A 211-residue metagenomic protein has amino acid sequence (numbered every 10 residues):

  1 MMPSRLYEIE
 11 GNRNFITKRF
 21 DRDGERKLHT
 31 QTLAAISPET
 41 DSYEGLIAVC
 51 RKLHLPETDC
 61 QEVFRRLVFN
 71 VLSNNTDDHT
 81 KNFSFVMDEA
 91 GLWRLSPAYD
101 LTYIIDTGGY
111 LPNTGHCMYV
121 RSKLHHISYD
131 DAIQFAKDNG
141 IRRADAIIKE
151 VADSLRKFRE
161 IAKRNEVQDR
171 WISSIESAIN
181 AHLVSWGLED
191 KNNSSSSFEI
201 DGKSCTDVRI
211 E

Functional and structural regions predicted by a protein language model:
M1-E211: Anionic ligand-binding catalytic core segments
